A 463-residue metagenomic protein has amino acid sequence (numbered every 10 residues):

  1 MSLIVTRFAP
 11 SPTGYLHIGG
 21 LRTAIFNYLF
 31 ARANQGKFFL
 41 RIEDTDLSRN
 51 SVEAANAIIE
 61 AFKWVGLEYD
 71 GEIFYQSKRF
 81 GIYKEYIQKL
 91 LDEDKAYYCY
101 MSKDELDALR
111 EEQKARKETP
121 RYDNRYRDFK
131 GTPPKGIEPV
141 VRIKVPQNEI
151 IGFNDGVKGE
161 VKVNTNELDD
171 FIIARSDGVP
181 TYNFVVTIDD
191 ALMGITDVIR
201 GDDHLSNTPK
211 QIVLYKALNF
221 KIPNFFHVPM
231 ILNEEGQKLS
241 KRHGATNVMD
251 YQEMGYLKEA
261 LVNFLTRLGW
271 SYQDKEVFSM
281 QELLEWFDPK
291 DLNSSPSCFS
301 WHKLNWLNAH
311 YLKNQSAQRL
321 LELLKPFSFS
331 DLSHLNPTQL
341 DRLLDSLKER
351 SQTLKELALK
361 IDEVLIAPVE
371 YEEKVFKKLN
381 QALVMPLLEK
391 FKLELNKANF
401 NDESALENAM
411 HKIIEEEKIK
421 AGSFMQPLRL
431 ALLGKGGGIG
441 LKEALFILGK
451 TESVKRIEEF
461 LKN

Functional and structural regions predicted by a protein language model:
M1-A115, N207-F220: N-terminal Rossmann-like or analogous alpha/beta NTP/dinucleotide-binding catalytic cores that position adenine
M1-S11, K37, E68-F74, K78-G81 (+5 more regions): Basic, alpha-helical terminal appendages of large translation-related enzymes
L21-I25, E259, G422: Short, acidic loop-beta-alpha module within alpha/beta folds
N27, I58, L90, D94 (+8 more regions): Residue-level signal for inorganic ion chemistry
I59, K84-L91, V262-L265, L284 (+2 more regions): Non-transmembrane alpha-helical segments in soluble domains of secreted/periplasmic/extracellular proteins
Y97-Y98, S102-H227, L232-L239, N247 (+1 more regions): Active-site cores that bind ATP or allylic diphosphates and position pyrophosphate for catalysis
L218-N224, V228-Y371, L433-N463: Catalytic adenosine-cofactor/nucleotide-binding cores of aminoacyl-tRNA synthetases and other
